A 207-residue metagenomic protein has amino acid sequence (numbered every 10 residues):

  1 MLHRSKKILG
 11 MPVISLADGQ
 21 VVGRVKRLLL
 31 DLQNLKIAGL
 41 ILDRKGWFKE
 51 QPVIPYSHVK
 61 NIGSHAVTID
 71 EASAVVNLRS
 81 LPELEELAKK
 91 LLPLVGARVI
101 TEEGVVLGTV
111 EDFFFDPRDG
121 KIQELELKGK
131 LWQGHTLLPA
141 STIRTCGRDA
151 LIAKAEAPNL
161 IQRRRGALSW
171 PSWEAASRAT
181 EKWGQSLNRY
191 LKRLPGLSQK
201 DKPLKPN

Functional and structural regions predicted by a protein language model:
M1-N207: Peripheral interaction segments used for macromolecular assembly
